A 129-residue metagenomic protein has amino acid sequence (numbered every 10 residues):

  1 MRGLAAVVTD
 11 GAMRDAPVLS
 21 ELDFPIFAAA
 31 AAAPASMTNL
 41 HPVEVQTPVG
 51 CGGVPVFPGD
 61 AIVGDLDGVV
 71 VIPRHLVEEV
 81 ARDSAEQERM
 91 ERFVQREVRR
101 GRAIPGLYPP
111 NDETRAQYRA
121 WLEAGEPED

Functional and structural regions predicted by a protein language model:
M1-P58, V71-A103, P109-D129: Feature captures the catalytic cores and cofactor-binding loops of soluble hydro-lyases/lyases that act on carboxylate
I62-V63: Generic structural signal for buried aliphatic residues
